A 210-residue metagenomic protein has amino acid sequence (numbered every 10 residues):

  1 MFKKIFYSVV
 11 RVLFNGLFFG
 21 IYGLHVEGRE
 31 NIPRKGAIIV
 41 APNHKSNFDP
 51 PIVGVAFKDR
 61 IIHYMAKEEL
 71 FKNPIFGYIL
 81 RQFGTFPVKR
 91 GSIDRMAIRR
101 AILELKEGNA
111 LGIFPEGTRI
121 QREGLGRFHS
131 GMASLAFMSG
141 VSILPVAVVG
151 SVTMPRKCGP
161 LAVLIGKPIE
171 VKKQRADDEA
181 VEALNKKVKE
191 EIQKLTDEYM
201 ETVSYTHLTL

Functional and structural regions predicted by a protein language model:
M1, H63, V88, T118-Q121: Short, contiguous strand/loop micro-motifs
M1-I39, F48, G84, P160 (+2 more regions): Membrane-anchoring hydrophobic helices of lipid-metabolizing enzymes
I5, M96-L208: Non-catalytic C-terminal accessory region of glycerolipid acyltransferases and related lyso-lipid remodeling enzymes
F6, F19, I32-S92, R100: Catalytic core of membrane glycerolipid acyltransferases/transacylases, capturing the structured, soluble-facing
F14, F18, A41, G54 (+3 more regions): Conserved protein kinase catalytic domain
F14, Q82-P87, P115-R119: Short, basic, glycine/proline-bearing loop/turn elements
G23, D59-I61, Q82, G108 (+1 more regions): A generic structural signal for alpha->beta connector loops
